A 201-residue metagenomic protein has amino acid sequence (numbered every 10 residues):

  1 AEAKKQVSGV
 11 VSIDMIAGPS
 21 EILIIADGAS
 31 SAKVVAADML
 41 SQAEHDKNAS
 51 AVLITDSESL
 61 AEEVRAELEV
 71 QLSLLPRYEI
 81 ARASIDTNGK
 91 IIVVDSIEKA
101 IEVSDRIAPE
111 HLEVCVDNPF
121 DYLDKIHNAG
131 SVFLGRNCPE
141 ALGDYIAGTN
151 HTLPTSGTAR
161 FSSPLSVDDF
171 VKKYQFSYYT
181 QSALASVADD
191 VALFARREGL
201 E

Functional and structural regions predicted by a protein language model:
A1, E21-I22, S31, S59-A61 (+2 more regions): Short gly/pro/ser/thr-enriched loop/turn and capping motifs at secondary-structure boundaries
A1-S50: Conserved NAD(P)+-binding/catalytic subdomain of aldehyde/semialdehyde dehydrogenases
A3-K4, V35, E63-R65, D124-I126 (+1 more regions): Short, well-ordered secondary-structure micro-motifs
V7-V10, D38-A43, E67-Q71, A108-P109 (+2 more regions): Short, solvent-exposed amphipathic alpha-helical segments in soluble enzyme and RNA/protein-processing domains
I25-D27, L53-S57, V93-V94, L134-G135 (+1 more regions): Short beta-strand-to-turn element immediately C-terminal to the catalytic PLP-Schiff-base lysine in fold type I
H45, L53-A129: A glycine- and small/hydrophobic-rich beta-loop-beta segment that serves as a flexible "lid/hinge" or phosphate-binding
I97, D105-E201: C-terminal core of ALDH-fold dehydrogenases
